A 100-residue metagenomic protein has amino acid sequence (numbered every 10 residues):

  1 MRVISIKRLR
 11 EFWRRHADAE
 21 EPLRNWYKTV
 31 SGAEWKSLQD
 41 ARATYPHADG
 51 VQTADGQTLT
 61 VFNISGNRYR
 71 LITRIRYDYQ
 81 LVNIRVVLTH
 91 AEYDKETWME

Functional and structural regions predicted by a protein language model:
M1-R68, R76-N83, H90-E100: Basic, Lys/Arg-enriched alpha-helical interface segments
